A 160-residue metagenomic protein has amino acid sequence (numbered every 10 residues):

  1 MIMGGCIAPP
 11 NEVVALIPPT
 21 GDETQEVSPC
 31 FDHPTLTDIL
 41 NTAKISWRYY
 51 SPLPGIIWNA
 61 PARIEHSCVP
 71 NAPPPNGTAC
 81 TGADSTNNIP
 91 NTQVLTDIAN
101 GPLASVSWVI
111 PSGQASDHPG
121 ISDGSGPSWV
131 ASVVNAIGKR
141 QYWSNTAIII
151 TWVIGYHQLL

Functional and structural regions predicted by a protein language model:
M1-L160: N-terminal pro-sequences and low-complexity stem/linker regions of secreted or lumenal proteins
